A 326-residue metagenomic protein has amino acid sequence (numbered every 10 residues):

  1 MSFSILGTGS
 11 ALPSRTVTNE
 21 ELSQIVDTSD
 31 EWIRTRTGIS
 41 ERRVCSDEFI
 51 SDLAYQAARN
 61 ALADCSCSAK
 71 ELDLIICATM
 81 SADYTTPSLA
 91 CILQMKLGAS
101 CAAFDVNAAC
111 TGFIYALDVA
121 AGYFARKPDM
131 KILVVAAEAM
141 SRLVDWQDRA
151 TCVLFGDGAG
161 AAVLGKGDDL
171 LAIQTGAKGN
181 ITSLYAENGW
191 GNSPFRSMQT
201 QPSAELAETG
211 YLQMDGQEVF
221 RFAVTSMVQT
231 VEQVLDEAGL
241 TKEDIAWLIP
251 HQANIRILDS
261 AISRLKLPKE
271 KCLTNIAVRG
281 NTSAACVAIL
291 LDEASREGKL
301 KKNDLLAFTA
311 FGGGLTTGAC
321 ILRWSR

Functional and structural regions predicted by a protein language model:
M1-D47, D148-R221, T225, Q229 (+1 more regions): Condensing-enzyme catalytic core mediating Claisen C-C bond formation in acyl metabolism
L6, A78, N107, I132-E138 (+3 more regions): Short beta-strand segments
T16-V17, T86-S88, V144-D148, T317-I321: Short acidic, glycine/serine/threonine-rich loops at helix termini
E21-Q24, T28, S81-C91, A253-R256: A structural motif shared across PLP-dependent enzymes of the aminotransferase-like
I39-S40, E71-I76, L93-N107, S141-Q147 (+1 more regions): Glycine/charged-rich beta-loop-alpha catalytic/anionic-binding loops adjacent to active sites
Y55-A58, L62, S81-A82, M95 (+5 more regions): Claisen-condensing/thiolase-fold acyl-transfer catalytic domains that form or cleave C-C bonds in fatty acid
K70-A78, K242-H251: Short glycine-rich phosphate-binding loop at a beta-alpha junction
M130-A159: Flexible, glycine-rich active-site loops centered on histidine and acidic residues that chelate a metal or position
